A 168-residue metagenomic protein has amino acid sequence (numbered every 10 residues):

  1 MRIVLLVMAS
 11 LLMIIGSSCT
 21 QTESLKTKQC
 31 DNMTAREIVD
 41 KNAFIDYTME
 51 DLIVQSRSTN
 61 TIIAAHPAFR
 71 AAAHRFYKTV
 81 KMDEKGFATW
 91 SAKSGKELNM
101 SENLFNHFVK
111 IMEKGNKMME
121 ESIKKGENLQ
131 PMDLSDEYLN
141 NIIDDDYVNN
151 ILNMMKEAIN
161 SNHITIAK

Functional and structural regions predicted by a protein language model:
M1-V4: Positively charged n-region of N-terminal signal peptides that target proteins for export
L6-M13: Hydrophobic helical h-region of N-terminal Sec-dependent signal peptides in bacterial secretory/periplasmic proteins
I15-S18: C-terminal motif of bacterial Sec signal peptides marking the signal peptidase cleavage site
T20-G86: Immediate post-signal-peptide N-terminus of mature secreted/exported proteins
P67-K168: Extracytoplasmic electrostatic interaction patches
